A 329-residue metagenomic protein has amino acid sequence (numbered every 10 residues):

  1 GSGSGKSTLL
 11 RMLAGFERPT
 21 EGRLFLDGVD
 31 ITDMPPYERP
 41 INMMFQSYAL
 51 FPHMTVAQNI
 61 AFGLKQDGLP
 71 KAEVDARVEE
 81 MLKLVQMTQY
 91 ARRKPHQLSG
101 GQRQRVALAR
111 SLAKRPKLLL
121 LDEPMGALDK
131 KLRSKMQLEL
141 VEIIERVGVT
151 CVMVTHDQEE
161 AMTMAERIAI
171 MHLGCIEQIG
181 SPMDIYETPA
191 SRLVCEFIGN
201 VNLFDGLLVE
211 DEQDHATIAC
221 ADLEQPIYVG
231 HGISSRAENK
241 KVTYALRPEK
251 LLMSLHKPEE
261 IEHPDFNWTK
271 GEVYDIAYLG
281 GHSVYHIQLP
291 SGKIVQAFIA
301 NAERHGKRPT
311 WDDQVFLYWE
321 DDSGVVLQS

Functional and structural regions predicted by a protein language model:
G1-G5: Walker A (P-loop) phosphate-binding loop of ABC-type ATPase nucleotide-binding domains
S7-L10, V106: ABC ATPase nucleotide-binding domain helices that frame the ATP-binding cleft
A14: Helix-to-loop junction immediately C-terminal to a conserved catalytic motif
E17-R18, F25, K65: A position-specific signal in ABC ATPase nucleotide-binding domains
T20-R23, E73, L173, D205: Conserved coupling/switch loops of ABC nucleotide-binding domains, chiefly the family-specific signature
G22-D30: Conserved ABC transporter NBD signature motif
M34-E196: ABC ATPase nucleotide-binding domains
V201, D211-S329: Non-catalytic connector elements of ABC transporters
